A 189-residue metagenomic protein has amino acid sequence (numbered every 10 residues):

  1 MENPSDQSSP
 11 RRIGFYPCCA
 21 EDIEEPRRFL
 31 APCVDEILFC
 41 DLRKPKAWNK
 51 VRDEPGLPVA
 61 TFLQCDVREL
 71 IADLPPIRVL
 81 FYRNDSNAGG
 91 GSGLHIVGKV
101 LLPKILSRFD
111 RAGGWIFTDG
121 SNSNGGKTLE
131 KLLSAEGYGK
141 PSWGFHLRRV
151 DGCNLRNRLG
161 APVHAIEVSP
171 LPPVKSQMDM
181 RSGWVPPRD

Functional and structural regions predicted by a protein language model:
S8-D22: Conserved class I S-adenosyl-L-methionine
R12, D35, I77-V79: Conserved acidic residues
C19-V34: Conserved SAM-binding loop of SAM-dependent methyltransferases across substrates and taxa, primarily the Class I
I23-P26, K44-K50, S123-L129: Short, charged/polar "capping" segments at the starts of alpha-helices and the immediately preceding loops
D35-D41: Conserved SAM-binding motif I beta-strand of class I
L42-L74: S-adenosyl-L-methionine
L70-N84: A short acidic, Gly/Pro-enriched loop at the edge of an enzyme's catalytic core that lines a small-molecule cofactor
G91-R188: C-terminal substrate-binding/active-site "lid" region of AdoMet-derived donor-dependent transferases
